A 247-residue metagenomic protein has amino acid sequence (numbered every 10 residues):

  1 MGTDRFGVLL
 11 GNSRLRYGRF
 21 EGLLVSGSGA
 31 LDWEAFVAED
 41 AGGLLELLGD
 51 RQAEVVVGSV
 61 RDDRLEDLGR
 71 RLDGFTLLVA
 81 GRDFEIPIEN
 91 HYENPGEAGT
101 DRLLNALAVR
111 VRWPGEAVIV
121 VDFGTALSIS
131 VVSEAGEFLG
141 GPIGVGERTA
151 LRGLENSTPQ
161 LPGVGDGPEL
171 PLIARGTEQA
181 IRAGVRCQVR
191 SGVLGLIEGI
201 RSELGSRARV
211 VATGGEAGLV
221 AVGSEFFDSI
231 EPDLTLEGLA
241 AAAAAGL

Functional and structural regions predicted by a protein language model:
M1-I86: N-terminal glycine/serine-rich phosphate-binding loop of ATP-dependent small-molecule kinases, especially carbohydrate
M1-S26, V109, W113-F138, L154 (+1 more regions): Gly/Thr-rich phosphate-binding beta-strand-loop-beta motif of the actin/hexokinase/Hsp70
R14, G58-D67, A183, S206-F227: Glycine-rich phosphate-binding loops at beta-strand->alpha-helix junctions
G29, E169-A208, L219, F227-D228: Adenine-nucleotide phosphate-binding core of ATP-dependent small-molecule kinases
L72-V79, E93-P95, E225-D233: Active-site regions of enzymes building and remodeling cell-envelope glycoconjugates
F84-E97, L239: Short alpha-helix plus adjacent loop in nuclease-associated cores
A98-T100, L104-A117, L139-A183, A242 (+1 more regions): Glycine-rich phosphate-binding loop plus the immediately following alpha-helix
P159, R186, D228-L247: Glycine-rich phosphate-binding/hydrolytic loop that grips phosphoryl groups
